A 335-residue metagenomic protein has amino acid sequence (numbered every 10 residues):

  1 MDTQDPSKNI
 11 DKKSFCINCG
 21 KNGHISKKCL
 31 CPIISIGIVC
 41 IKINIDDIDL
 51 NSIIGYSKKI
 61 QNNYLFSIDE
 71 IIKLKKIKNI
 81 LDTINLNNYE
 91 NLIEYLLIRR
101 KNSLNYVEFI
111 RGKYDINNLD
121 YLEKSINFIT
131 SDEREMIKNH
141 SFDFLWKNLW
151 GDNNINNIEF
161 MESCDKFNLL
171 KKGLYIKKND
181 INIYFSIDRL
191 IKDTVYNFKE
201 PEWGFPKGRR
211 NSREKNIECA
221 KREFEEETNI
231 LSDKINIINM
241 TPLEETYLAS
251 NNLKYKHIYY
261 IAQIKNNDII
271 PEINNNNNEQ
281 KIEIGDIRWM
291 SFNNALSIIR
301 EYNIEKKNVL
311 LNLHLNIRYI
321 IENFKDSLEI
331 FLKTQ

Functional and structural regions predicted by a protein language model:
D2-F15, K27, E123-I129, I137 (+9 more regions): Nudix hydrolase/Nudix homology domain
K12, I34, E94, P201 (+2 more regions): Core residues of folded domains in eukaryotic genome-function proteins
I17, E223-E226, R288: Voltage-sensor-like transmembrane helices and their cytoplasmic interface
G20, L30: Cys/His-coordinated zinc-binding microdomains
G23-H24: Cys/His-rich microdomains that often coordinate metals
P32-P206: N-terminal strand-loop-strand
S103-N105, E226, S297: Active-site micro-motifs of SAM-dependent methyltransferase domains
K199, G204-T241: The catalytic Nudix box helix
